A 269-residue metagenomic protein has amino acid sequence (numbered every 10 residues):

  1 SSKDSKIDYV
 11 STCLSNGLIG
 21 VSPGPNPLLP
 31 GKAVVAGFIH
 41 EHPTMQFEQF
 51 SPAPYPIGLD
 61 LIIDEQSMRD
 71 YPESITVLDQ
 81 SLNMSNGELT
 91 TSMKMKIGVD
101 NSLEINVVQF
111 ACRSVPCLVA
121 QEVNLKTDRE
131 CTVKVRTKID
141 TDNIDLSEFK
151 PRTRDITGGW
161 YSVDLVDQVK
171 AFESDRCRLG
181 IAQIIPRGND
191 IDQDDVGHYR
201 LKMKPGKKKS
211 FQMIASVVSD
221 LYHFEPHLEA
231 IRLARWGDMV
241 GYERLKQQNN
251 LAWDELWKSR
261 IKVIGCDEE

Functional and structural regions predicted by a protein language model:
S1-V10, L14, L18-L29, V34-E269: Acidic/polar, glycine-enriched structural segments that form the non-catalytic walls/loops of the carbohydrate-binding
